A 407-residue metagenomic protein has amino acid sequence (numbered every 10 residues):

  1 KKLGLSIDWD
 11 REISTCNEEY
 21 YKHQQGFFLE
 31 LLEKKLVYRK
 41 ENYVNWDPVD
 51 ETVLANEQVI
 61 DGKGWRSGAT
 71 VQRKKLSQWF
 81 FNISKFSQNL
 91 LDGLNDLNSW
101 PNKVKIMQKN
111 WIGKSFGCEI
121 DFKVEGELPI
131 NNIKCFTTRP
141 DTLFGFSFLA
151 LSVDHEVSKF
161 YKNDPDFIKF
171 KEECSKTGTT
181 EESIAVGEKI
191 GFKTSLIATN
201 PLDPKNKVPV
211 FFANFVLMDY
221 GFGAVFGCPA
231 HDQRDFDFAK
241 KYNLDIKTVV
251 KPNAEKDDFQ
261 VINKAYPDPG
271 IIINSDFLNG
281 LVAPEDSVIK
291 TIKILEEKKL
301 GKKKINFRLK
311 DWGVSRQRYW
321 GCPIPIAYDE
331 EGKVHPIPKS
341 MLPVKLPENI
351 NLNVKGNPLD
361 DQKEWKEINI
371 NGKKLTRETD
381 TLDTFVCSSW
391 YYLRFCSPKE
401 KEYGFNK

Functional and structural regions predicted by a protein language model:
K1, D361-I370, K401-K407: Short, intrinsically disordered, charge-balanced linker/junction segments flanking boundaries in proteins
K1-I133, A224-M341, I350, P358: Residue patterns forming the tRNA-binding/recognition surfaces of aminoacyl-tRNA synthetases and related DALR
Q58, R66-S67, E188-L196, G356 (+1 more regions): Short acidic, Pro/Gly- and aromatic-enriched capping/linker segments at domain boundaries
I83-S115, F146, L151-G191, L342-I368: Amphipathic alpha-helical
I112-F116, P140-L143, G187-K193, T199-L202 (+2 more regions): A short catalytic or substrate-binding loop motif that flags glycine-/basic-rich loops and adjacent residues that bind
I133-H155, W312, R318-P325, D380-F395: Conserved phosphate/anionic-ligand binding catalytic regions in large, soluble enzymes, centered on
H155-P252, D258-F259, A265-Y266: Catalytic alpha/beta core of large soluble enzyme barrels
P201-F212, D380-K407: Active-site-adjacent "gating/activation" loops or surface patches in catalytic cores
